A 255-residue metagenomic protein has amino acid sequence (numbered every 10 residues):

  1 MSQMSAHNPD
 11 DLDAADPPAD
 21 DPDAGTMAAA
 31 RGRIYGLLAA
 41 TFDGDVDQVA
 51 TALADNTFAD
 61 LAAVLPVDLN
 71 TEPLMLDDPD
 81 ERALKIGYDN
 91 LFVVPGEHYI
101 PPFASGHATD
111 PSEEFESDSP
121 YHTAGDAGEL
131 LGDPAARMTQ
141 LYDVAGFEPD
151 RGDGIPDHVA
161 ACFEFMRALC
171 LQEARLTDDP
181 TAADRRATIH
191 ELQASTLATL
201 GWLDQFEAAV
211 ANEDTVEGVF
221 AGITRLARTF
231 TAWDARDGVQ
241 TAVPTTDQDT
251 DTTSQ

Functional and structural regions predicted by a protein language model:
S2-Q255: Surface/interface-facing alpha-helical segments and adjacent flexible terminal/loop regions used for partner/assembly
